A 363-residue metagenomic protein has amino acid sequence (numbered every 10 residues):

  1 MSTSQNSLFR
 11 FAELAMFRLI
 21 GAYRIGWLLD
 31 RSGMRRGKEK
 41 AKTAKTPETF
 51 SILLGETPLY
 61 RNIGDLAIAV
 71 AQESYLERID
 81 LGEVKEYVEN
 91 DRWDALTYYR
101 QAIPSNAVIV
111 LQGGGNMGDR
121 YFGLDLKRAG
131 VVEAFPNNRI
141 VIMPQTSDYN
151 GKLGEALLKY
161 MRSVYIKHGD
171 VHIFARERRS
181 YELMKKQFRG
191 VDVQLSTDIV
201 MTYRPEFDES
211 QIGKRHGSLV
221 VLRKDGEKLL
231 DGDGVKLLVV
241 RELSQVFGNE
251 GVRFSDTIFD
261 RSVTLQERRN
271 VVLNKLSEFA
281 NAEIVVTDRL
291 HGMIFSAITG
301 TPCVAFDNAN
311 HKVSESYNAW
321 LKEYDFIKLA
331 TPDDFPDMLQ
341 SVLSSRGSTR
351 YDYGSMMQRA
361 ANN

Functional and structural regions predicted by a protein language model:
S2-N363: Active-site anion-handling motifs in enzyme catalytic cores
